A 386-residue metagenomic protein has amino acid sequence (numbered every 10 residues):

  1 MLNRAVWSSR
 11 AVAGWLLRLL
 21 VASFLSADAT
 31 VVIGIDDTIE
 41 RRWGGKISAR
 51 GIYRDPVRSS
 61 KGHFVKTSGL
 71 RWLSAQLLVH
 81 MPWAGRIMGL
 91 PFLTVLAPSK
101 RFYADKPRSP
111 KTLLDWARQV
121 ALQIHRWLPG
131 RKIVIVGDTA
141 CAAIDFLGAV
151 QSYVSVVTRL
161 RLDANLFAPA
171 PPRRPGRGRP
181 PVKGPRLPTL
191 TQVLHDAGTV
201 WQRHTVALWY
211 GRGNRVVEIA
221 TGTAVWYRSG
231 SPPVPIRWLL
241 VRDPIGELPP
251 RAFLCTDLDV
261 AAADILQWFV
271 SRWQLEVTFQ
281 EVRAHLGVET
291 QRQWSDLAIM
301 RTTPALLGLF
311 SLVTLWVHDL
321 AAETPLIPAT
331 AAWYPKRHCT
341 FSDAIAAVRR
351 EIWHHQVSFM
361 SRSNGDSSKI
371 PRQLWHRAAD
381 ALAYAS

Functional and structural regions predicted by a protein language model:
M1-N3, L297-A298: Short linear loop/turn motifs
L2-V6, P129-K132: Short, basic, glycine/proline-bearing loop/turn elements
N3-L96, T221-W226: Active-site-proximal, Lys/Arg-enriched surface segment that forms a nucleic-acid-binding/basic interface patch
V12, K46, I87-S386: Single, function-defining residue in the core of a domain
